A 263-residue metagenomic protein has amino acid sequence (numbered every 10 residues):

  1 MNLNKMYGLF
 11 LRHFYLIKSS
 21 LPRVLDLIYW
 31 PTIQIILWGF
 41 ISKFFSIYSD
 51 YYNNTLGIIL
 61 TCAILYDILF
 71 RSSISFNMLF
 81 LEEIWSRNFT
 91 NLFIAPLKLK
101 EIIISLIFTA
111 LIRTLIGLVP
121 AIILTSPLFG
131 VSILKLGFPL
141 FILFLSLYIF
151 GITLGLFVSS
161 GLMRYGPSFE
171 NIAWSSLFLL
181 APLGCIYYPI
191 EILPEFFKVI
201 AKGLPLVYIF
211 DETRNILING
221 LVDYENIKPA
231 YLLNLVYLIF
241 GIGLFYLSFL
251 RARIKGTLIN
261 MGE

Functional and structural regions predicted by a protein language model:
M1-E263: Hydrophobic transmembrane alpha-helices and immediately adjacent juxtamembrane helices of multi-pass inner-membrane
